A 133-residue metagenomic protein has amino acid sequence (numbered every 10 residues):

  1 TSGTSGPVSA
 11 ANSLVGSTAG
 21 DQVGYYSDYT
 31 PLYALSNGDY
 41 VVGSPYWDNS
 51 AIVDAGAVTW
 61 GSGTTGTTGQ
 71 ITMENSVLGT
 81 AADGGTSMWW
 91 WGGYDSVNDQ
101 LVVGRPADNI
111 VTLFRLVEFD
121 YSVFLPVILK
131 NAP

Functional and structural regions predicted by a protein language model:
T1-F119: Conserved beta-strand/short-helix segments that make up beta-rich extracellular adhesion/recognition modules
P126: Conserved functional hotspot residues at active sites or interaction interfaces
A132-P133: Short, solvent-exposed mixed-charge patches
